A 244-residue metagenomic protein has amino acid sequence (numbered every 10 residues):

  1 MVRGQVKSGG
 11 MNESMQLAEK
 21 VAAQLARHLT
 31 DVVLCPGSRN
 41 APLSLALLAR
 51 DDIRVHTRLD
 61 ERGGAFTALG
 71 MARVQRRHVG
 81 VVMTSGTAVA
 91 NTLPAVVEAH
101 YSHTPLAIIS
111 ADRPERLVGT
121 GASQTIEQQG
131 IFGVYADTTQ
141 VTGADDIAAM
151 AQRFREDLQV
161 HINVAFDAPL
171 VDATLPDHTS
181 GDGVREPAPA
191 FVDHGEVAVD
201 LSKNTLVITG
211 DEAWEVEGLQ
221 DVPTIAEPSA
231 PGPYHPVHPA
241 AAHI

Functional and structural regions predicted by a protein language model:
K7-A26, D146-V199: Cofactor-/ligand-binding subdomain signature composed of acidic, glycine-rich, tryptophan-containing flexible loops
D31, V74-S85, V89-N91, E98-T104 (+3 more regions): Structural signature of the thiamine diphosphate
D31-L45: N-terminal glycine-rich anion-binding loops that anchor highly charged ligand groups
C35-G37, T142-D145, N163-F166, I208-A213 (+1 more regions): Structural motif
P42-E115: Thiamine diphosphate
L43-A46, L69, T92-P94, V118-A122 (+3 more regions): Short acidic, glycine/serine/threonine-rich loops at helix termini
R62-A65, A88-A90, R113-V118, T125 (+2 more regions): Short gly/pro/ser/thr-enriched loop/turn and capping motifs at secondary-structure boundaries
R73, N91, L206-I244: Glycine-rich, anion-gripping cofactor-binding loops and their flanking helix/strand elements in enzyme active sites
